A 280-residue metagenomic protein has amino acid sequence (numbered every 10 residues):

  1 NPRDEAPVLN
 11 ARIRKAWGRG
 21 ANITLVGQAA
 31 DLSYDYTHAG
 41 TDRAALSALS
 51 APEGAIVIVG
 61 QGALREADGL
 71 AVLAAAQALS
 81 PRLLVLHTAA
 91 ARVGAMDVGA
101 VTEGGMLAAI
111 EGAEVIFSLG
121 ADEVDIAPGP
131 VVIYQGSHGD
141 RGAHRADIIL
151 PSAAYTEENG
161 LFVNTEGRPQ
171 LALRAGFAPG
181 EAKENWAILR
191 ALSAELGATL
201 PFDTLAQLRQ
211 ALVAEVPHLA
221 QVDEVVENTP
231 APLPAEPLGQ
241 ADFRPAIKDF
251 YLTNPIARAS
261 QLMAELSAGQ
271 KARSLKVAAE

Functional and structural regions predicted by a protein language model:
N1-E224, K276-E280: Non-catalytic alpha/beta scaffold blocks inside enzyme catalytic domains
R209-E280: Long, low-complexity segments enriched in small/aliphatic residues
